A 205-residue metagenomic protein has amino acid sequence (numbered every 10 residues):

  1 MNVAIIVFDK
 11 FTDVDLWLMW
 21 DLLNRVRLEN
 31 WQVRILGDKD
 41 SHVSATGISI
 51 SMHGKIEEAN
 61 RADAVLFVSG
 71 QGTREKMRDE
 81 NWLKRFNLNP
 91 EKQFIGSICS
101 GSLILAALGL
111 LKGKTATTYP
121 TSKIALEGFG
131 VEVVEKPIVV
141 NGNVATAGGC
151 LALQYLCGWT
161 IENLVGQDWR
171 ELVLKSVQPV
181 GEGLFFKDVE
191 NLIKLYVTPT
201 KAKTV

Functional and structural regions predicted by a protein language model:
M1-I95, S102-A107, I124-A125, F129 (+2 more regions): Extended, subdomain-level signal for the structured scaffold at the beginning of enzyme domains
V7, T118, G148: Small/polar loops that bind or transfer phosphate-bearing groups
K39, T121-S122, G142-N143: Short secondary-structure capping/turn micro-motifs that flank functional sites
I95-G96, T117, V134, A145: Structural detector of well-ordered beta-strand residues that form the stable sheet scaffold of enzyme domains
G101, L111-K112: Extended, positively charged loop/linker patches that create polyanion-binding surfaces
K112-P120, V133-K136: Short hydrophobic/aromatic-enriched beta-strand-loop microsegments
K136-T146, C150: Amphipathic alpha-helical segments enriched in hydrophobic/aromatic residues interleaved with Lys/Arg
